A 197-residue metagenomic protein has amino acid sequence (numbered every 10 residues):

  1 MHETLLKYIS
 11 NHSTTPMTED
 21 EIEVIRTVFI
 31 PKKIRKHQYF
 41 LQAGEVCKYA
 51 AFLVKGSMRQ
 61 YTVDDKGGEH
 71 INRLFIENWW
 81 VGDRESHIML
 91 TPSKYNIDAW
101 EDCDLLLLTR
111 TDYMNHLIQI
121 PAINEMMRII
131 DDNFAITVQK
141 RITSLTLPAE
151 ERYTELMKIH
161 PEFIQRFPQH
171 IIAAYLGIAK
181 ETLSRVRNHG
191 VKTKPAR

Functional and structural regions predicted by a protein language model:
M1-I30: Cyclic nucleotide-binding regulatory module and flanking cytosolic helices
Q38-W100: Cyclic nucleotide-binding regulatory domains
L53, T109-R110: Histidine- and aromatic-rich ligand-binding microenvironments
Y61, D83-R84, H116, L156 (+1 more regions): Residues that scaffold the ATP/ADP-binding catalytic core of kinase and kinase-like folds
W79-W80, D112, T182: Short, well-ordered alpha-helical scaffold segment located in the soluble/lumenal catalytic or ligand-binding core
S93, T111-P148, R152: A small-molecule sensor/coupling module
D104-L108: A short hydrophobic beta-strand segment most commonly corresponding to one strand of the jelly-roll/cupin
L147-R197: Phosphate-/nucleic-acid-contacting segments
